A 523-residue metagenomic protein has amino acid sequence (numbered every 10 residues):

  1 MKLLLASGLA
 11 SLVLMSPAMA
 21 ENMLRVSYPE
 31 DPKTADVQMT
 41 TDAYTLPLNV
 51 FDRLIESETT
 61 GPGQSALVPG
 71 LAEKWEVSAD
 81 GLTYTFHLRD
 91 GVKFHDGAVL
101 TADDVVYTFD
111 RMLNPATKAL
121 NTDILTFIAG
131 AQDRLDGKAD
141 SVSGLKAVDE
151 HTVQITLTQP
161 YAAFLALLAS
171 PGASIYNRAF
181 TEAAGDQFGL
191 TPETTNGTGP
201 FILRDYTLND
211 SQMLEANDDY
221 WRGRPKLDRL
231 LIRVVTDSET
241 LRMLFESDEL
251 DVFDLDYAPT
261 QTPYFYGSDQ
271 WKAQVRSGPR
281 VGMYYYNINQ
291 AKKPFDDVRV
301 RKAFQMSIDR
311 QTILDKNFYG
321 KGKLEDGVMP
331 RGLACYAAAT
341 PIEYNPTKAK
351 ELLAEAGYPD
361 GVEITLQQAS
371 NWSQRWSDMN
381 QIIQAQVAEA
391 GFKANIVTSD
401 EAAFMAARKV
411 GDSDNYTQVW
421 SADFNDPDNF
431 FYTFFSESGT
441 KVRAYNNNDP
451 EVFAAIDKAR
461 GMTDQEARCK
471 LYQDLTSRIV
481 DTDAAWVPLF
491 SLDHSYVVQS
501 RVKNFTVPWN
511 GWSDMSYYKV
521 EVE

Functional and structural regions predicted by a protein language model:
N22, A162, T207, S307-Y336 (+2 more regions): Detector for C-terminal structural segments
R25, T101-D110, E150-T156, P160 (+8 more regions): Alpha-helical secondary-structure segments
S27-A79, T194-T198: N-terminal lobe/hinge region of extracytoplasmic solute-binding protein
E58-P62, A139, E150-H151, L157-P225 (+3 more regions): Gly/Pro-rich hinge or "lid" segments in bacterial periplasmic/extracellular proteins
E73-N121, Q154, L241-L244, P294: Aromatic- and charge-enriched surface segment that lines or borders ligand/interaction sites
H87, V106, L113, T117-A179: Surface-exposed binding/hinge segments that line and control ligand-binding clefts or catalytic entry sites
G97-A98, D104, E239-L250, V298-R299 (+2 more regions): Short helices/loops that flank or line small-molecule/ion binding pockets
G189-P192, N217-Y264, Q384, K393: Ligand-site clamp/hinge motif
